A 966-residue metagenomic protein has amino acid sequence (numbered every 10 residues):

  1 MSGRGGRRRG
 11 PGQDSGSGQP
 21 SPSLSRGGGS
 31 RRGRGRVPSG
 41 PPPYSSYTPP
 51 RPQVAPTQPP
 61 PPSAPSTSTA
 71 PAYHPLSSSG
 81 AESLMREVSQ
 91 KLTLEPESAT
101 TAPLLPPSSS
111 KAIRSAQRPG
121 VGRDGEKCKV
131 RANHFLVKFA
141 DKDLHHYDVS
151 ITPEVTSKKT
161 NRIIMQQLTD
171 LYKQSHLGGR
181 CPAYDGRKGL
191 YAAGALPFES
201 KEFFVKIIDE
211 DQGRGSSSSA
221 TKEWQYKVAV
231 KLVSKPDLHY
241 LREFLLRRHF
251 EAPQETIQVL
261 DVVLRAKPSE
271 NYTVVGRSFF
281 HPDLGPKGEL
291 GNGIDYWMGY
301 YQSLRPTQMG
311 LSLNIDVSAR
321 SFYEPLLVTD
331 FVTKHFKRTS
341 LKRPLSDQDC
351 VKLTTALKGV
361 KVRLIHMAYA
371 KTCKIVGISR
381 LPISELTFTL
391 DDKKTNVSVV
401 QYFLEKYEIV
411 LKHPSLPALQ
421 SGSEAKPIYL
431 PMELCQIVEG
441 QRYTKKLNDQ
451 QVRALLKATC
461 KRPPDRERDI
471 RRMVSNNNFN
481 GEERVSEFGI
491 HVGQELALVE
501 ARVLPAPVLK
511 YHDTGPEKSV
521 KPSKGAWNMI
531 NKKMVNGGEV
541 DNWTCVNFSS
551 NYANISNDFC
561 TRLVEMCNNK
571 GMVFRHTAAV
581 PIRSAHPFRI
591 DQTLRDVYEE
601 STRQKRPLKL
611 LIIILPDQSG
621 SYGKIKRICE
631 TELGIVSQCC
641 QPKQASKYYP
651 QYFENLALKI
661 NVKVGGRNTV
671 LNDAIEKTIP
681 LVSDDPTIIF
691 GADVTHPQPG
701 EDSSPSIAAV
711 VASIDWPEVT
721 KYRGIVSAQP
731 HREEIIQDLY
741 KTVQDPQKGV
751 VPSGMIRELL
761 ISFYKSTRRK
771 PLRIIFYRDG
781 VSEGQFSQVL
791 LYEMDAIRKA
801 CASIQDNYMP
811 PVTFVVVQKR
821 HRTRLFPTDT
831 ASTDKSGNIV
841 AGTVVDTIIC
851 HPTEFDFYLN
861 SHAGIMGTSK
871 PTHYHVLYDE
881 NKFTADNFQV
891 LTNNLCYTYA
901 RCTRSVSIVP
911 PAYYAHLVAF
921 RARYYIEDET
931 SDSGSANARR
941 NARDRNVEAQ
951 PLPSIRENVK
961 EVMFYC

Functional and structural regions predicted by a protein language model:
S2-C966: Long, low-complexity, intrinsically disordered terminal regions
